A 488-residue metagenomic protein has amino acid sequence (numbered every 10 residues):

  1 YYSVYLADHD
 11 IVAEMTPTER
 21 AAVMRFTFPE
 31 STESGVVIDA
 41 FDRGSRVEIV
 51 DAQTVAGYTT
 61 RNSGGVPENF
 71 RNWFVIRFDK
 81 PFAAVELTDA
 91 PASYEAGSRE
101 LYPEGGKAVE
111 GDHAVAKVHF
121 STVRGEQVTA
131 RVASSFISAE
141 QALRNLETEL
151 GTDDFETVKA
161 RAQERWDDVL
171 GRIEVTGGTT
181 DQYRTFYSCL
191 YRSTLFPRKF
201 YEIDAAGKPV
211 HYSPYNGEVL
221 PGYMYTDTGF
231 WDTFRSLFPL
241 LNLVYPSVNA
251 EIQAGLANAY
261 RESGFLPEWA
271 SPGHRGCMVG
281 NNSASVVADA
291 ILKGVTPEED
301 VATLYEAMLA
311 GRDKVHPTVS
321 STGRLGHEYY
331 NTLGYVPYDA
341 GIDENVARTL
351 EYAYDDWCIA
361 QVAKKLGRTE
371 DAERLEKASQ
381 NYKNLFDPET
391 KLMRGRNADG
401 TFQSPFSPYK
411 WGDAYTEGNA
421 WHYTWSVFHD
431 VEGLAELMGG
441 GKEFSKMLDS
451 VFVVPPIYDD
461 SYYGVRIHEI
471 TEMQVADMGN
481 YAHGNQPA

Functional and structural regions predicted by a protein language model:
Y1-Y225, N258: Beta-sandwich/jelly-roll carbohydrate-recognition scaffolds of carbohydrate-active enzymes
D10-V12, T16-V23, S31-G35, V109-G111 (+8 more regions): A conserved hydrophobic secondary-structure block that centers on an alpha-helix together with its immediately flanking
A22-R25, Y58-G64, F70, R77 (+8 more regions): Short, hydrophobic/aromatic alpha-helical segments in well-folded domains
S45-R46, E174, L195-Y201, R261-P267 (+2 more regions): Secretory-pathway/luminal and periplasmic proteins that interact with or process carbohydrate-rich
R165, V169, I252, D355-C358 (+1 more regions): Amphipathic, well-ordered alpha-helical segments in soluble domains
T176-D204, L240-L256, C277-K314, K383: Carboxylate/His-rich catalytic cores and anion/metal-binding grooves
E202-K208, E251-N258, L266-S271, L392-N397: Short, glycine/acidic-rich hinge or "gate" loops at secondary-structure transitions that mediate conformational
L220-F238, L243-Y245, A284, G294-A488: Active-site core of glycosidic bond-cleaving carbohydrate-active enzymes
